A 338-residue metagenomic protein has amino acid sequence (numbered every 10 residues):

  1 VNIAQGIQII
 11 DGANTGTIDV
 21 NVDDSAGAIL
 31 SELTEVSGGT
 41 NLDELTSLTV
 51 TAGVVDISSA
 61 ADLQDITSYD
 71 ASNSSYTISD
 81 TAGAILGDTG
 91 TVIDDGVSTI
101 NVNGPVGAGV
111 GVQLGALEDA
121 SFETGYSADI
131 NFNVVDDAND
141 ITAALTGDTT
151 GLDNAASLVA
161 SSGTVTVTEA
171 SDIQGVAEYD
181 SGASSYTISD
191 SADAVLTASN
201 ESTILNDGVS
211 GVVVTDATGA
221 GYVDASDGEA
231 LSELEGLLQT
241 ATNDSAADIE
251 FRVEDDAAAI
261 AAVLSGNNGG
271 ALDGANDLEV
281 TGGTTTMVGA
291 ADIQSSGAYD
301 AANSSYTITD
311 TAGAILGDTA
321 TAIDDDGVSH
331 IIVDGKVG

Functional and structural regions predicted by a protein language model:
V1-G338: Solvent-exposed, low-complexity segments and loops of surface/extracellular structural proteins
